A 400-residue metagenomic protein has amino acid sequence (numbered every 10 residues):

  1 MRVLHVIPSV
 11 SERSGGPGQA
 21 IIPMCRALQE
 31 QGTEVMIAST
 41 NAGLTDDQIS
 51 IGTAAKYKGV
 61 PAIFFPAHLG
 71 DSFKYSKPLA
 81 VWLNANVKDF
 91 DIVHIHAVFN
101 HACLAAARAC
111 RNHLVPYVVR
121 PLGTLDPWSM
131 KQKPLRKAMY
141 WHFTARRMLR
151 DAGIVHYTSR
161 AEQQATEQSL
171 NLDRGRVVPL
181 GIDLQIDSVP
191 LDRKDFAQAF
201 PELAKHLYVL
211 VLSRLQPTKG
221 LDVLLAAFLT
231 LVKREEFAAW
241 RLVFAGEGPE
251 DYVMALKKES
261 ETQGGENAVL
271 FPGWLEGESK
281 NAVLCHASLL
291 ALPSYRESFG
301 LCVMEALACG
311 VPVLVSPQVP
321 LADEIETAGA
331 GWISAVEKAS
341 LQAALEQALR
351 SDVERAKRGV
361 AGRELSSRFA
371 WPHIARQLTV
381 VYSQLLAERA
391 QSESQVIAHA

Functional and structural regions predicted by a protein language model:
M1-S50, K56-K58, K88, S394 (+1 more regions): N-terminal subdomain of nucleotide-sugar transferases
L4, H156, P201-K219, L225-L229 (+2 more regions): Conserved donor-binding/catalytic core segment of Leloir-type glycosyltransferases
N41, A161, G181: Carbohydrate-associated surface elements
A138-V155: Membrane-proximal helix-turn-helix segments that form the acceptor-binding/catalytic region of lipid-linked
M254-L275: Nucleotide-activated donor-binding/catalytic signature segment of Leloir-type glycosyltransferases, i.e., the conserved
Y295: Aromatic "clamp/platform" in nucleotide-sugar-dependent glycosyltransferases that forms part of the donor/acceptor
P312-S316: Short hydrophobic beta-strand element within catalytic cores of glycosyltransferases and related nucleotide-activated
G331-A339, Q347-V353: Conserved acidic donor-binding segment of nucleotide-sugar-dependent glycosyltransferases
